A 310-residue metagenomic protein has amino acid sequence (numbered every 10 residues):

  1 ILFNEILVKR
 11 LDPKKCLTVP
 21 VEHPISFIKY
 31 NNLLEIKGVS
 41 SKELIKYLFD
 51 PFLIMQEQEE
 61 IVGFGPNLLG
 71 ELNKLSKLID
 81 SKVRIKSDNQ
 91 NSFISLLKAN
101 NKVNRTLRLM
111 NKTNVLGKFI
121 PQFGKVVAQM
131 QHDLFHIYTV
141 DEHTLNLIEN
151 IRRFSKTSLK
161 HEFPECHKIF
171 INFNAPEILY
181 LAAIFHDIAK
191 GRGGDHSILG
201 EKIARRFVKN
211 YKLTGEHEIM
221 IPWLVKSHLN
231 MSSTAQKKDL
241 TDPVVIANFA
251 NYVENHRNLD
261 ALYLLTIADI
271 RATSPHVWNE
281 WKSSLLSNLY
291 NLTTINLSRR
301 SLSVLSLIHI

Functional and structural regions predicted by a protein language model:
I1, M130, T139-V140, H167-R299: Divalent metal-dependent catalytic cores for phosphoryl transfer on phosphate-bearing substrates
I1-H136, R205: Non-catalytic interface/linker regions that flank or bridge core catalytic/transmembrane domains
V19-N32, K112-H132, Y138-A183, I188: Active-site-adjacent "gating/activation" loops or surface patches in catalytic cores
S41, V83-K86, L96, N100 (+5 more regions): Conserved phosphate/pyrophosphate-binding and hydrolysis machinery centered on Walker-type P-loop NTPases, extending
I45, E59-G63, K118-I120, K156 (+3 more regions): Short helix/loop capping segments that flank catalytic or ligand/cofactor-binding pockets
I45-E59, S95, L109-K112, E149 (+4 more regions): Short, hydrophobic/amphipathic alpha-helical patches that form generic packing surfaces within helical domains
I308-I310: Conserved small/polar residues in nucleotide/adenosyl-binding loops
